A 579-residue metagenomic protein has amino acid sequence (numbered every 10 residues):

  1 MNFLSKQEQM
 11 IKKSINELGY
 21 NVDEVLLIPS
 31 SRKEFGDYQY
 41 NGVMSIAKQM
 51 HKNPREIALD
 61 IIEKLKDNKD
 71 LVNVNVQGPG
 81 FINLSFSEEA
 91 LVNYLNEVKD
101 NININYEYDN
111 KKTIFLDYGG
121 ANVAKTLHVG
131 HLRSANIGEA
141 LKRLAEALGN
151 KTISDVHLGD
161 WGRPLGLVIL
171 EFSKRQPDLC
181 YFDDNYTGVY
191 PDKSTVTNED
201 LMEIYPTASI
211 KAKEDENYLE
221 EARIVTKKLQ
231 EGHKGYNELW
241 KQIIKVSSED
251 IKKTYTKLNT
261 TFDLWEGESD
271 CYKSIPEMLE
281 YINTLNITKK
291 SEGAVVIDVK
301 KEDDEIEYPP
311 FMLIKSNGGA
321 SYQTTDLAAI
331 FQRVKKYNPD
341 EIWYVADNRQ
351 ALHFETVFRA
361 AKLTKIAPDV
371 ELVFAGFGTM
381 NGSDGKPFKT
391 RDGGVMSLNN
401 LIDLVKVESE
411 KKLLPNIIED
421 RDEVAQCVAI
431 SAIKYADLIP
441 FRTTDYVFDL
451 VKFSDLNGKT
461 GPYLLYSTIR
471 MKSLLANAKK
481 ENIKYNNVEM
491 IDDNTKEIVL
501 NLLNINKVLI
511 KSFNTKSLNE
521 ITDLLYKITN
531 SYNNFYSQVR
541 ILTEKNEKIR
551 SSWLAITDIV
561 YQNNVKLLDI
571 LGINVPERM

Functional and structural regions predicted by a protein language model:
M1-V92, Y108-M579: Non-catalytic interaction-recognition regions
A90-N105: Secondary-structure boundary elements
